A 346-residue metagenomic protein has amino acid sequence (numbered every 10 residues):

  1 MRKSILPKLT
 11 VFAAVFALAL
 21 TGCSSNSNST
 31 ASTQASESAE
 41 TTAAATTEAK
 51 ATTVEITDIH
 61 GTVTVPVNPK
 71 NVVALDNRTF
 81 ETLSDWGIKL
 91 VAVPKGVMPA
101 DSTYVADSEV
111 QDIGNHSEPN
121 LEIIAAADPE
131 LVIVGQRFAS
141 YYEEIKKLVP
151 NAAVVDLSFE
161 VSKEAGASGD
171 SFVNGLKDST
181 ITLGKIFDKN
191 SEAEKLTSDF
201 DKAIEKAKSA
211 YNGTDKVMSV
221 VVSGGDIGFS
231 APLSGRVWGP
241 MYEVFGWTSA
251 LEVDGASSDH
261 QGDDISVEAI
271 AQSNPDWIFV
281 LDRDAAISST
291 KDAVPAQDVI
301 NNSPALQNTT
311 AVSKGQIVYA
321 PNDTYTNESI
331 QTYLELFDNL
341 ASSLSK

Functional and structural regions predicted by a protein language model:
R2-A14, A19-R78, N190-V220, L281-A286 (+2 more regions): Bacterial Sec-exported substrate-binding components of ABC uptake systems
D58-H60, I113-N120, A256-I265: Short helix-initiation/N-cap motifs at beta->coil->alpha
T62, P150-G224, Q316, D323-K346: Extracytoplasmic substrate-binding proteins
N71-I123: A short, structured surface patch at a secondary-structure boundary
V97-D101, A231-Q261: Alpha-helical, coiled-coil/dimerization segments enriched in small aliphatic residues
D128-V134, P150-N151, I270, N274-F279: Proline-aspartate-enriched helix->loop->beta-strand connector
G175, D276-K346: Structured C-terminal subdomain patch of bacterial secreted/periplasmic proteins
G224-S230, P240-V244, D259-S289: Ligand-binding pocket segment of bilobal, Venus flytrap-like solute-binding proteins
